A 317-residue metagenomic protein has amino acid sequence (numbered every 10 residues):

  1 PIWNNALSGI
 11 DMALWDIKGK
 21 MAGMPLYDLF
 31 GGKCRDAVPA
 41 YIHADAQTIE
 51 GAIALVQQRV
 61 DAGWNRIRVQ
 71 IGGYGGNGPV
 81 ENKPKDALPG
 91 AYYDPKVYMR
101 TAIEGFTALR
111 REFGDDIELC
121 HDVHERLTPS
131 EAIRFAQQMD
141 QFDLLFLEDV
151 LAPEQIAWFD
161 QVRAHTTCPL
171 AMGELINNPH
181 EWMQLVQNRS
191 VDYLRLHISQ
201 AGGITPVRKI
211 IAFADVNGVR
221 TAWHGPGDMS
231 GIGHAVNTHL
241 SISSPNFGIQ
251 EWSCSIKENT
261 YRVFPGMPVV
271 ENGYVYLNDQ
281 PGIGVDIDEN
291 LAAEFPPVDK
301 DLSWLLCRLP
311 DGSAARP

Functional and structural regions predicted by a protein language model:
P1-C120, R126-I133, Q137-Q141, T260-P317: N-terminal capping/lid subdomain adjacent to the active-site entrance of alpha/beta enzymes
M12, I17, V69, V123 (+4 more regions): Generic detector of well-ordered alpha-helical packing
D28, I42, V69, L119-H121 (+4 more regions): General beta-strand structural signal in soluble alpha/beta enzymes
D36, T48, L127, V150-P153 (+4 more regions): Residue-level signal for alpha-helical context at structural boundaries
Q47, Y93-R100, V123-L127, V150-P153 (+3 more regions): Alpha-helix capping and helix-loop boundary segments enriched in small/acidic/polar residues
Q137, D143-F146, A152-P281: Shared catalytic-loop signature of beta/alpha-barrel
